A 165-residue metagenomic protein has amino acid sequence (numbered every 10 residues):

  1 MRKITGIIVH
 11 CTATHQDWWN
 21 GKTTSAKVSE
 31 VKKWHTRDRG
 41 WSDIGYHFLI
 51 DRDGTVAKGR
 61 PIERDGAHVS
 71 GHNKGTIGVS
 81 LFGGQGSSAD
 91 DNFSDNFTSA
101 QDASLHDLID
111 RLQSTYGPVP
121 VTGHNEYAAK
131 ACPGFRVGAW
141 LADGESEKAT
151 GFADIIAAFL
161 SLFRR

Functional and structural regions predicted by a protein language model:
M1-G21, S25-A26, R52-R165: Basic/polar, cationic surfaces and motifs that engage anionic cell-wall and phosphate/carboxylate ligands
V31-K32: Charge-rich, low-complexity N-terminal segments
R39: Aromatic-lined glycan-binding groove of carbohydrate-active enzymes
D43-G45, P118: Short secondary-structure junction motifs
